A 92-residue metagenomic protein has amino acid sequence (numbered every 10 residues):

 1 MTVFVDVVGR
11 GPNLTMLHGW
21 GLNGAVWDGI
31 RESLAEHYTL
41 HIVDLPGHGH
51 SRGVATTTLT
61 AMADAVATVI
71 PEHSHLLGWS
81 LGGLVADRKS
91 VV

Functional and structural regions predicted by a protein language model:
F4-R52: Conserved HGGG/HGGXW glycine-rich cap/lid loop of the alpha/beta-hydrolase fold
G29-E32, H41-L77: Active-site loop/oxyanion-hole signature of alpha/beta-hydrolase fold enzymes
S51, A86-D87: Glycine/Thr-rich phosphate-binding loops of Rossmann-like dinucleotide-binding domains
G78-G82, A86: Gly/Ala-rich beta-loop-alpha elbow adjacent to hydrolase catalytic centers
K89-V92: Conserved small/polar residues in nucleotide/adenosyl-binding loops
